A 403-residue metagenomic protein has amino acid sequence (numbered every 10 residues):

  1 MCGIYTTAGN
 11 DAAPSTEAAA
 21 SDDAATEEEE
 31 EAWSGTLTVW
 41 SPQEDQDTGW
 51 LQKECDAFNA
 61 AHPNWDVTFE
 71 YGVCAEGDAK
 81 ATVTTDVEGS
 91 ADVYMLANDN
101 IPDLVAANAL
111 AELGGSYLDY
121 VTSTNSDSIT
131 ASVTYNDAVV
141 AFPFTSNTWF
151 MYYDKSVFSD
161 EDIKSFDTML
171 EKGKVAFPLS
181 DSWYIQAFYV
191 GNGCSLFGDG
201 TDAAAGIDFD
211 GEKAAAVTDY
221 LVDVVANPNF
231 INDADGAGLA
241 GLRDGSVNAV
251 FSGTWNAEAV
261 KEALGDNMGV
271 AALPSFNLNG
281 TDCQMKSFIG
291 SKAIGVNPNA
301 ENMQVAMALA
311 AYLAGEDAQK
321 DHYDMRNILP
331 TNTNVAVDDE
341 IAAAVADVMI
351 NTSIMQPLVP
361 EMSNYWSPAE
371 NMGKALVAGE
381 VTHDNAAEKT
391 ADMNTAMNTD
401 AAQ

Functional and structural regions predicted by a protein language model:
E27-E28, N98-F150, E161, A271-A272 (+2 more regions): Hinge/lid segment of periplasmic solute-binding proteins
A32-D45, W65-Y71, V93: Short, well-ordered beta-strand elements
A57, A61-T124, A141, N248-A249 (+2 more regions): Extracytoplasmic "Venus flytrap"/periplasmic binding protein-like
T84-T85, G89-D92, D119-Y153, K174-P178 (+2 more regions): A structural signal for short loop-to-beta-strand junctions that line the ligand-binding cleft of periplasmic/secreted
V140-F144, W149, F166-I207, K213 (+1 more regions): Extracytoplasmic/periplasmic solute-binding protein
A204-D233: Glycine-centered hinge/linker elements that transmit conformational signals in sensory and ligand-binding systems
E262-D324: Extracytoplasmic/periplasmic substrate-recognition and gating elements
I350-Q403: Conserved C-terminal helix/tail region of periplasmic/extracytoplasmic solute-binding proteins
